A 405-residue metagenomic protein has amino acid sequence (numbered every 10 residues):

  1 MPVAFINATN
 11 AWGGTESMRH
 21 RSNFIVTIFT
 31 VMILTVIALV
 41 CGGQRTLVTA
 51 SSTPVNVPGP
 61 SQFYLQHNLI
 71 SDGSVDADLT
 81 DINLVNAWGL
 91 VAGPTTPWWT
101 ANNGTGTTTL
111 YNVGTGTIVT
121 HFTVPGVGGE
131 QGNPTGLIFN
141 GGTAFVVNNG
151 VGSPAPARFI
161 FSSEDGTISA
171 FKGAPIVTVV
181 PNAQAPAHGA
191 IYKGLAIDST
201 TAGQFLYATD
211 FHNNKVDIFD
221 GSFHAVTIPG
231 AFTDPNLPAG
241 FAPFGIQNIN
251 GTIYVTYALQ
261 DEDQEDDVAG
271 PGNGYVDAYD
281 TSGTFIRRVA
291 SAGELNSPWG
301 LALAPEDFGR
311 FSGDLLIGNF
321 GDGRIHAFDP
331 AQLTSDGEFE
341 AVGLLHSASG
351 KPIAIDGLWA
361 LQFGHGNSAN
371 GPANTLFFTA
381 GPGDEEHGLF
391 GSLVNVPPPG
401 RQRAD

Functional and structural regions predicted by a protein language model:
M1-S17: Short, Lys/Arg-enriched N-terminal segments with co-localized hydrophobic residues within the first ~10-30 amino acids
A8-A11, F24, L69: N-terminal cationic leader/targeting segments used for protein routing and processing
E16, R21, A50-S51: Intrinsically disordered, low-complexity segments enriched in Ser/Pro/Gly/Ala and basic residues
R19-F29: Bacterial N-terminal signal peptides that target proteins for export
I28-L39: Bacterial N-terminal signal peptides
R45-D405: Sequence/structural signature of beta-propeller domains
